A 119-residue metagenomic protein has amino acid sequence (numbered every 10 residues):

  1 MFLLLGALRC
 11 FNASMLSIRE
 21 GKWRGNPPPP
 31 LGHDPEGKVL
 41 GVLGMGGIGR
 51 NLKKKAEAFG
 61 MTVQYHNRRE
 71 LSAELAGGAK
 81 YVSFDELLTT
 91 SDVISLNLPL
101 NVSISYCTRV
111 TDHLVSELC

Functional and structural regions predicted by a protein language model:
M1-L5, D85, R109-L114: Amphipathic, non-transmembrane alpha-helical secondary structure
M1-R19, G32, E117-C119: Phosphate/diphosphate ligand-binding glycine-rich loop within oxidoreductases
L16, P28-S105: Rossmann-like dinucleotide/phosphate-binding beta-alpha-beta segment
K22-P27: Active-site glycine-rich loop that binds ribose-phosphate moieties when present
S103-C119: Rossmann-fold NAD(P) dinucleotide-binding segment
